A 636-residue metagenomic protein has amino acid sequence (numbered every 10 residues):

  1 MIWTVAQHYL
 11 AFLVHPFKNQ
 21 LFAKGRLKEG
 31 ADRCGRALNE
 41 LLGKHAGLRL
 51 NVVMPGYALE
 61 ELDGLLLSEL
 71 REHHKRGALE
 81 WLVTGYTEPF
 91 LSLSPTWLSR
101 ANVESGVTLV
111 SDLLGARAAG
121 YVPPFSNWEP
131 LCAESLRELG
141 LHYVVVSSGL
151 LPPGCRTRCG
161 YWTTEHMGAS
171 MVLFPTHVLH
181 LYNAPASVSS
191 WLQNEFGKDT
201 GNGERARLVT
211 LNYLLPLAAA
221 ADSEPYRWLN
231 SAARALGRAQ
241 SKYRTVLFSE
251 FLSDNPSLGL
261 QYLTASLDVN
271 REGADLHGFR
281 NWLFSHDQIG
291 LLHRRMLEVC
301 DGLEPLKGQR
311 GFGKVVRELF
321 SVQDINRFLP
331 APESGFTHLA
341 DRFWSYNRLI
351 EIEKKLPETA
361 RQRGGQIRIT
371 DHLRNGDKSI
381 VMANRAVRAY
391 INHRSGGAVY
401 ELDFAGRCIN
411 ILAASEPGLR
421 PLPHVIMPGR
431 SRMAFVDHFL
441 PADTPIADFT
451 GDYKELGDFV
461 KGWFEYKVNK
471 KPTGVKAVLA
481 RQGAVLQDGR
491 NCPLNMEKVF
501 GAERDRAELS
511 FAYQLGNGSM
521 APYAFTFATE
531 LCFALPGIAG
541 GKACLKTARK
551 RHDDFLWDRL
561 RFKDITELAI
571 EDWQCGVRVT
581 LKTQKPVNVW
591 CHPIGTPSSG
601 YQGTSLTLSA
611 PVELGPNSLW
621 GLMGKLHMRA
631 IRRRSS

Functional and structural regions predicted by a protein language model:
I2-P95, A119-P123, H142-S147, R244-L247: Short, well-structured secondary-structure segments
I2-R33, G43-H45, G160-W162, M167-M171 (+6 more regions): Active-site and substrate-binding clefts of carbohydrate-active enzymes
E29, W97, A101-E104, S379 (+2 more regions): Acidic-aromatic substrate-binding/catalytic surfaces of carbohydrate-active enzymes
R36-A37, L62-R76, P152-E165, S187-K198: Alpha-helical scaffolding within the catalytic cores of extracellular/periplasmic polymer-degrading hydrolases
L98-N127, N194-L211, Q514: CE4/NodB-like, metal-dependent polysaccharide N-deacetylase domain that modifies extracellular/periplasmic N-acetylated
D112, R117, S126-T163, I369: Gly/Pro-rich turn-and-neighbor structural signature
Q362-G376, D458-V460, K467-E497, D505-A512 (+2 more regions): Beta-strand-rich recognition/accessory modules
R394-G396, E401-R407, E416, R490-L494 (+2 more regions): Acidic (Asp/Glu-rich), glycine- and aromatic
